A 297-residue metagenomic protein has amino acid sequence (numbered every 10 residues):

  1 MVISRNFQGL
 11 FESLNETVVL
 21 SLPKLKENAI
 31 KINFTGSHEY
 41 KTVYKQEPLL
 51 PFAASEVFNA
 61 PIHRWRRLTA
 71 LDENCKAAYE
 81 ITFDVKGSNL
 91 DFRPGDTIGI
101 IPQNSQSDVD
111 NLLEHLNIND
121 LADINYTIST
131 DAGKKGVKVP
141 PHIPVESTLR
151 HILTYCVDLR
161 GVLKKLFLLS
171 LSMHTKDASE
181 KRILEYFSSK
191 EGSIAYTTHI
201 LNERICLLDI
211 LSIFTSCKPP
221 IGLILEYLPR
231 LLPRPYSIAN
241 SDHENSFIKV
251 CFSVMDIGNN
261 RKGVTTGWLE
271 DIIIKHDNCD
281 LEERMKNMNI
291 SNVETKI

Functional and structural regions predicted by a protein language model:
M1-I297: FNR-like FAD-binding dehydrogenase module
